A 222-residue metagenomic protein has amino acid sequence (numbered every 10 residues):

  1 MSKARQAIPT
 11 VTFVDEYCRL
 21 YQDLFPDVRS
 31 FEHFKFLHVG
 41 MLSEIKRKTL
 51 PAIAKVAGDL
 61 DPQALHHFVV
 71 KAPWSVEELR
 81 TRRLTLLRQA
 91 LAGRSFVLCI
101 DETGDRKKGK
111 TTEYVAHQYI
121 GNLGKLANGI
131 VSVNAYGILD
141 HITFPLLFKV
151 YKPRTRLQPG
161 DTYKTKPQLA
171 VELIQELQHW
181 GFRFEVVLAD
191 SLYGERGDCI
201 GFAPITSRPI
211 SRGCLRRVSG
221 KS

Functional and structural regions predicted by a protein language model:
K3-K71: Gly/serine-rich nucleotide phosphate-binding loop at the start of the catalytic core of nucleotide/ADP-ribose-handling
L24, V39-S43, K55, G121-N122 (+2 more regions): Short, charged/polar micro-motifs that form catalytic or ligand-binding hotspots
F36, I130-V133, Q168-Q175: Short, contiguous clusters of charged residues that form electrostatic/catalytic patches at enzyme active sites, used
I45, L79, A127, S191-E195 (+1 more regions): Short, glycine/acidic-rich beta->alpha junctions
V69-T143, F148, K152-R154: Active-site-proximal, Lys/Arg-enriched surface segment that forms a nucleic-acid-binding/basic interface patch
T155-S222: An internal, acidic/charged active-site-proximal segment that coordinates divalent cations and/or engages
